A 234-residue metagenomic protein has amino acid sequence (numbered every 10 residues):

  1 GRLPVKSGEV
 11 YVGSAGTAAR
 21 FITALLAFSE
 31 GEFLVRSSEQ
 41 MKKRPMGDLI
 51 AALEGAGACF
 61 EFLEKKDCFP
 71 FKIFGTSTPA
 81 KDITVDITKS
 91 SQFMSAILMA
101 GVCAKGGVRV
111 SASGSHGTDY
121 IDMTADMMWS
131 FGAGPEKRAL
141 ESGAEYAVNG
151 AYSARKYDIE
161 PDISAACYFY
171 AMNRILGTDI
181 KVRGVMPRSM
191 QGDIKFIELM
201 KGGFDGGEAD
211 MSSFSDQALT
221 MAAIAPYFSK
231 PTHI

Functional and structural regions predicted by a protein language model:
G1-I234: Short, structured segments at the rim of ligand-binding sites
